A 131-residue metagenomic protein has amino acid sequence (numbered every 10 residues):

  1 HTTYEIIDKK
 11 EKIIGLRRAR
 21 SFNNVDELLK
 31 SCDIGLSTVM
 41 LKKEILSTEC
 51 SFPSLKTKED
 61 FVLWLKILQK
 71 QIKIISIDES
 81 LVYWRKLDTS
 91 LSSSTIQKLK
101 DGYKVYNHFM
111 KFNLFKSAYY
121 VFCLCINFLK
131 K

Functional and structural regions predicted by a protein language model:
H1-I14: Conserved donor NDP-sugar-binding/catalytic core segment of glycosyltransferases
T3-I6, L36-V39, K58-F61, F115 (+1 more regions): Anionic, Ser/Thr-rich low-complexity intrinsically disordered regions
D8-K10, R85-K86, N127: Short secondary-structure boundary/hinge segments and terminal tails
K9, K66-Q69, K111-L114: Short linear sequence elements within intrinsically disordered, low-complexity coil regions
K9-K12, E44-T48, K104: Replace "anionic and nucleotidyl ligands
L16-Q97: Conserved nucleotide-sugar donor-binding catalytic segment
I74, S80, D88-K131: Non-catalytic, C-terminal membrane-associated alpha-helical segments of glycosyltransferases
